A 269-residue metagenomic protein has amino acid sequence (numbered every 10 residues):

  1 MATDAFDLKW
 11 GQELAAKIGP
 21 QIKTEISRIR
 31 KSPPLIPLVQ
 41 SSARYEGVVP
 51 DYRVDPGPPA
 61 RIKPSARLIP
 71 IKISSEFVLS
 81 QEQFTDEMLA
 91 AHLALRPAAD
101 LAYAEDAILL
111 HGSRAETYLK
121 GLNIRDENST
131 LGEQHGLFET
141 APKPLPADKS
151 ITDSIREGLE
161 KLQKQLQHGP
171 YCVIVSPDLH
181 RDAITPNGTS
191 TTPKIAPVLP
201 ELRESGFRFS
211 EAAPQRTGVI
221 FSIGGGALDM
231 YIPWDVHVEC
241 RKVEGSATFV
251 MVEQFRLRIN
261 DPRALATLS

Functional and structural regions predicted by a protein language model:
A2-I73: Assembly/oligomerization interface modules of large self-assembling protein complexes
A2-P20, C240-S269: Protruding loop/beta-arch "assembly-hinge" segments enriched in small, turn-prone residues
K72-E157: Alpha-helical scaffold segments that mediate packing/assembly in large oligomeric complexes
S74-S80, I174-L179, S222, D261: Helix N-cap / beta->alpha transition motif
D106, D182-I184, I259-N260: Short helix/loop capping segments that flank catalytic or ligand/cofactor-binding pockets
R114-L119, D178-D182, R256, L265-A266: Short, catalytically relevant binding-site loops at active-site mouths
P144-D229: Extended oligomerization regions of viral-like shell subunits
R216-R256: Terminal interaction module
